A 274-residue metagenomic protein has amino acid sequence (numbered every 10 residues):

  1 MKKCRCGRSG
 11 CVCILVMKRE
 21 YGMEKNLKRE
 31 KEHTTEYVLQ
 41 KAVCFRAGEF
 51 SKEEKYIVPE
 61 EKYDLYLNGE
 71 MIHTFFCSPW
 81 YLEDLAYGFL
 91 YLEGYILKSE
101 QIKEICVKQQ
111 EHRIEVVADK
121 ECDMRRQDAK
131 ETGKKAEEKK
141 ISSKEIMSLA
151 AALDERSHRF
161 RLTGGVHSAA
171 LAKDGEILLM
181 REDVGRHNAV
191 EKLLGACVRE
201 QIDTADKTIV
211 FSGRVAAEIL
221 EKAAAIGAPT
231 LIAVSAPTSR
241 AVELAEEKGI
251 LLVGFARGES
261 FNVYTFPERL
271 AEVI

Functional and structural regions predicted by a protein language model:
K2-K3, K18: Polybasic, lysine-rich low-complexity intrinsically disordered segments
C4-C6, C13, E24-D174, L179-M180: Intrinsically disordered, low-complexity regions enriched in acidic/Ser/Thr/Pro/Gln residues
G7, Y21-G22, E131-K134, R186 (+2 more regions): Short amphipathic alpha-helical "recognition" segments used for binding
C77, R181-G185, P237: Short alpha-helix boundary/capping segments
H158-I202, T208-I209: Histidine/lysine/aspartate-rich catalytic loop segments that bind and position anionic ligands
R186-I274: Feature captures the catalytic cores and cofactor-binding loops of soluble hydro-lyases/lyases that act on carboxylate
